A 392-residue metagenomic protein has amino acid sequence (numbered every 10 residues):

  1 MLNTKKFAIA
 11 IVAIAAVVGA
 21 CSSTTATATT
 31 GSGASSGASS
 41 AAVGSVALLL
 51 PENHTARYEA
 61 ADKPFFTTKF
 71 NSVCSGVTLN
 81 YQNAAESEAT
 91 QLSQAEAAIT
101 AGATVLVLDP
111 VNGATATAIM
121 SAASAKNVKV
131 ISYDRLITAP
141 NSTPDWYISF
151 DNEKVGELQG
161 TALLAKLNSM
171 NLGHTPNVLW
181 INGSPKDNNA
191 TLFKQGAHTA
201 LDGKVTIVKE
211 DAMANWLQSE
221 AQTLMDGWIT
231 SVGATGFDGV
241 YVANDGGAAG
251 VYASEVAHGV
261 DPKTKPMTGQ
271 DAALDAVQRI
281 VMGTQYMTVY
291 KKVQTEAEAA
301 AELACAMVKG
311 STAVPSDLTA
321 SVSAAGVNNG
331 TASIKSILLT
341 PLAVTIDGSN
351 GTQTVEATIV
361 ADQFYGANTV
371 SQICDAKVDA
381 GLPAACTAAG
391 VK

Functional and structural regions predicted by a protein language model:
M1-I11: Bacterial N-terminal signal peptides that target proteins for export
L2-T4, S22-K392: A residue-level marker of the well-folded mature domains of exported/periplasmic proteins
I11-V12, A97: A periodicity- and composition-biased signal for non-globular, repetitive helical segments
A15-A20: C-terminal motif of bacterial Sec signal peptides marking the signal peptidase cleavage site
